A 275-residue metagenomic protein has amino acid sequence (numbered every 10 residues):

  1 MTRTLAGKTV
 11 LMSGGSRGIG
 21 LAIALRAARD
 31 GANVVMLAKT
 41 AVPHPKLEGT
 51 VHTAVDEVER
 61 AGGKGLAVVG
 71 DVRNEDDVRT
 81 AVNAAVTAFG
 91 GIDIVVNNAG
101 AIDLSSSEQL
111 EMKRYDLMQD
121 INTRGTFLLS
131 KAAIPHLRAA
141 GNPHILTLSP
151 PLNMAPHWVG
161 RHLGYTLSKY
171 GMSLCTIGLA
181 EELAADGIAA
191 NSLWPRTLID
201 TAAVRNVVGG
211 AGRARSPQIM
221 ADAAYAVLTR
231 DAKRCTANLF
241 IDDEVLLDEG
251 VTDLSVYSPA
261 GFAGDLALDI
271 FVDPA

Functional and structural regions predicted by a protein language model:
R3-A88, D103: Short-chain dehydrogenase/reductase
K8, G63-K64, G91-I92, L137-P151 (+2 more regions): Active-site loop of short-chain dehydrogenase/reductase
A27, G91-D93, S173-T176, L183-P195 (+1 more regions): Conserved Rossmann-fold SDR core element
S106-S107, E111-D116: Substrate-binding pocket helix/loop in short-chain dehydrogenase/reductase
S130-K131, I177: A short, exposed helix-loop element centered on a Lys and neighboring polar residues
R138-A139, P143-A185, R196-I199, R205: Catalytic loop of short-chain dehydrogenase/reductase
S192-L193, G209-A275: C-terminal helical subdomain
